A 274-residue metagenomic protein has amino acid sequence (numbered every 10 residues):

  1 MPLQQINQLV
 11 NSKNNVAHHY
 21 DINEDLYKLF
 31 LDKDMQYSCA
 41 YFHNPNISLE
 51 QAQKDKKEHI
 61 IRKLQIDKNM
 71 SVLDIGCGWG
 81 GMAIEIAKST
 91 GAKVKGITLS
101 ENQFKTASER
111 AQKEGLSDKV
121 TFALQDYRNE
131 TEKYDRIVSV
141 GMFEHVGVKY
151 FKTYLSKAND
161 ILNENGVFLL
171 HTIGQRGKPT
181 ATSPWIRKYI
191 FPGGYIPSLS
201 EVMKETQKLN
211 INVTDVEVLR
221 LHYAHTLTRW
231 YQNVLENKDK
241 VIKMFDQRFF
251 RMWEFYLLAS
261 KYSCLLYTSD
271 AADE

Functional and structural regions predicted by a protein language model:
M1-K28: N-terminal auxiliary segments of SAM/dcSAM-dependent transferases
N69-G76: Conserved class I S-adenosyl-L-methionine
G81-T90: Conserved SAM-binding loop of SAM-dependent methyltransferases across substrates and taxa, primarily the Class I
R128-I137: A short acidic, Gly/Pro-enriched loop at the edge of an enzyme's catalytic core that lines a small-molecule cofactor
K152-E164: A short glycine-rich, Lys/Arg-flanked "PGG" loop and its adjoining helix->strand segment in the class I
N165-T172: Conserved beta-strand signature within the Rossmann-like core of class I S-adenosyl-L-methionine
G174-L266: Substrate-binding/catalytic lobe of Class I Rossmann-like enzymes that use SAM or dcSAM, i.e., the mid-to-C-terminal
Y267-E274: Conserved small/polar residues in nucleotide/adenosyl-binding loops
